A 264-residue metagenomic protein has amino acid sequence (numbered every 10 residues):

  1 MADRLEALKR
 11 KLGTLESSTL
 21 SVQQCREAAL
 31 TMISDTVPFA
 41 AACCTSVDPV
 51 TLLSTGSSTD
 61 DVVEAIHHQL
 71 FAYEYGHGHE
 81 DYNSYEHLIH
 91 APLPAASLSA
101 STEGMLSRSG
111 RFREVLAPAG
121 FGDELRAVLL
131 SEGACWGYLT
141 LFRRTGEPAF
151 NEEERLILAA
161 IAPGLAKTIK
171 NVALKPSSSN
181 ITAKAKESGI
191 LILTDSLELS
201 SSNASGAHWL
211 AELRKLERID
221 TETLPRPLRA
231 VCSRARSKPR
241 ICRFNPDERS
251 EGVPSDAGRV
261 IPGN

Functional and structural regions predicted by a protein language model:
D3-E153, I157, P163, K167 (+1 more regions): Regulatory input/activation interfaces that engage signals or partners
V50-T51, D61-V62, G206-H208, I261-G263: Short, surface-exposed beta-strand-loop junctions and turns on beta-sheet-rich folds
G120-G122, A183-K186: Short solvent-exposed loop/turn micro-motifs enriched in small/polar/acidic residues
R126-G133, S255-G263: A short, hydrophobic, proline-anchored segment that marks a local hinge/packing element in signaling and regulatory
I169-K184: Short alpha-helical interdomain "coupling" segment at the junction between an upstream regulatory sensor module
A185-P246: PAS-family sensory domains
P246-G258: A glycine-rich beta-turn/hairpin centered on an aromatic-Pro dipeptide
